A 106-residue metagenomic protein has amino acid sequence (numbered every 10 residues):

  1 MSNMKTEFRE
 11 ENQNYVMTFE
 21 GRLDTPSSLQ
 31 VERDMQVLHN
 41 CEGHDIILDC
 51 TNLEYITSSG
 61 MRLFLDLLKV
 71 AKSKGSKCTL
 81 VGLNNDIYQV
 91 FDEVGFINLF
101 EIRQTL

Functional and structural regions predicted by a protein language model:
M1-T18: Short beta-strand/loop segment at the start of cytosolic alpha/beta domains
E10-N12, L23, N84, L106: Short, flexible active-site-adjacent loop segments at beta-strand->alpha-helix junctions, enriched in small/polar
R22-L99: Amphipathic alpha-helical interaction surfaces in cytosolic regulatory modules
E101-T105: Short acidic-hydrophobic, aromatic-tinged amphipathic segments that line or gate anion-handling sites
